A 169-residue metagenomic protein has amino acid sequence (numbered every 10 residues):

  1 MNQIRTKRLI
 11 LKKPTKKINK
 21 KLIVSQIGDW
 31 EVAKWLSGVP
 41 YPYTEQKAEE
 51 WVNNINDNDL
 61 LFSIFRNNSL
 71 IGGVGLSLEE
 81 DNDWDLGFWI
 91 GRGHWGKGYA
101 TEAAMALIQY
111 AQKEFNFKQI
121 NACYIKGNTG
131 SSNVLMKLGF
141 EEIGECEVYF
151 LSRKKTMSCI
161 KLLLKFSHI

Functional and structural regions predicted by a protein language model:
M1-W30, L61-I169: Acyl-donor (CoA/ACP) binding surface of acyl/acetyltransferases
E31-V52: Conserved GNAT-fold acetyl-CoA-binding loop/helix
N53-N58: Short loop/turn motifs at secondary-structure junctions and domain boundaries
